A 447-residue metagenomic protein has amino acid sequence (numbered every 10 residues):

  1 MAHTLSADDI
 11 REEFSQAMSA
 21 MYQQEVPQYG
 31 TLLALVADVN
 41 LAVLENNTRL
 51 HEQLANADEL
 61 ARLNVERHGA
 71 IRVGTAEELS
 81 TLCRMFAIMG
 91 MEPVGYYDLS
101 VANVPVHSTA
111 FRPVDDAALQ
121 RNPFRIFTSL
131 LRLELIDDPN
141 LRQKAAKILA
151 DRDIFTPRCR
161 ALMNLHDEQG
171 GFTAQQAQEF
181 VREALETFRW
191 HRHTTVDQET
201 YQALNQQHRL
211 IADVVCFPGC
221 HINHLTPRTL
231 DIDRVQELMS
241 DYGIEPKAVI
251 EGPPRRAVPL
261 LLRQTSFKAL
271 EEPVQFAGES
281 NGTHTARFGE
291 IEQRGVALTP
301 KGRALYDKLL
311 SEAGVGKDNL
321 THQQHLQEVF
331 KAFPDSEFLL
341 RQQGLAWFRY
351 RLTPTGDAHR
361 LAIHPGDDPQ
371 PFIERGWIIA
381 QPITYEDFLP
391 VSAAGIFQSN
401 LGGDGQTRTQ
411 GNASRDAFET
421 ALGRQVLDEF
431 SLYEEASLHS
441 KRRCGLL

Functional and structural regions predicted by a protein language model:
M1-L447: Extended, well-ordered protein cores
